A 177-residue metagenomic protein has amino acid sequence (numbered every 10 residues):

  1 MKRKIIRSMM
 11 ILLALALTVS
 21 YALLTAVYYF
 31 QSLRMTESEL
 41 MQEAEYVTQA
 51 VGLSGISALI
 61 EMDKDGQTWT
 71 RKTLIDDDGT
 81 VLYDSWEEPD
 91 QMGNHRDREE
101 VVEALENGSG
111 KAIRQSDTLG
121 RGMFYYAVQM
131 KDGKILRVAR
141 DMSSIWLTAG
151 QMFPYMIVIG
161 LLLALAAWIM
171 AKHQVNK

Functional and structural regions predicted by a protein language model:
M1-V81, W86-Q91, E106, L147: Juxtamembrane segments flanking the first transmembrane helix of membrane-anchored signal-transduction proteins
K4-S8, L12, P154-I159, L163: Alpha-helical transmembrane segments of integral membrane proteins
Y21-F30, I159, L163-K177: Cytosolic-side ends of inner-membrane transmembrane helices, especially those that anchor bacterial signal-transduction
S32, G93-R96, R137, M170 (+1 more regions): Pocket-edge positions in alpha/beta enzyme catalytic cores
T36, T148, M152, M170-K177: Juxtamembrane alpha-helical signal-transduction segment immediately C-terminal to a transmembrane helix
Q49-G52, K131-I157: Helix-start (N-cap) segments at beta->loop->alpha junctions that couple sensory/regulatory domains to adjoining helices
L53, Q91-D132: Membrane-proximal, non-catalytic sensory/regulatory domains of signal-transducing membrane proteins
T73-I75, Y126, R137: Soluble periplasmic/extracytoplasmic beta-strand elements of cell-envelope proteins
